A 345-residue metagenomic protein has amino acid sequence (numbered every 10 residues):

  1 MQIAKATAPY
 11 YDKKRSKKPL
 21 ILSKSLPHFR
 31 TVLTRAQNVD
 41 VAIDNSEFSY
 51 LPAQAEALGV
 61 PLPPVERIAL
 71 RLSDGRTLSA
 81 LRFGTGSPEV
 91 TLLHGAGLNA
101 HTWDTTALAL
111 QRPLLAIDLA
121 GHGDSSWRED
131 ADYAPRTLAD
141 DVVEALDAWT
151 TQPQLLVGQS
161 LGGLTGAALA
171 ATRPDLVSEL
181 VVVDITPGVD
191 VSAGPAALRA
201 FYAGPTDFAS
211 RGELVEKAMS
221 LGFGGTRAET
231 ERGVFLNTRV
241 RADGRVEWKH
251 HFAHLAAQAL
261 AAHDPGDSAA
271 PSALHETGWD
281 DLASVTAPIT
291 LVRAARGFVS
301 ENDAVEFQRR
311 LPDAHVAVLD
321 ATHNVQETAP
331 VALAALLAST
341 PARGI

Functional and structural regions predicted by a protein language model:
M1, Y10-Y11, K17-P88, Q111-R112 (+3 more regions): Alpha/beta-hydrolase fold catalytic core
S73-R76, L119-V157, A335: Active-site loop/oxyanion-hole signature of alpha/beta-hydrolase fold enzymes
R76, L81-D124: Conserved HGGG/HGGXW glycine-rich cap/lid loop of the alpha/beta-hydrolase fold
G158, G162, G166: Gly/Ala-rich beta-loop-alpha elbow adjacent to hydrolase catalytic centers
A171, S178-G212: Flexible "cap/lid" loop of the alpha/beta hydrolase fold
A209-D264: Conserved alpha/beta-hydrolase catalytic His-Asp/Glu region
G244-R309: Conserved serine/cysteine hydrolase catalytic core
T322-P330: Catalytic histidine-centered segment of alpha/beta-hydrolase-like enzymes
